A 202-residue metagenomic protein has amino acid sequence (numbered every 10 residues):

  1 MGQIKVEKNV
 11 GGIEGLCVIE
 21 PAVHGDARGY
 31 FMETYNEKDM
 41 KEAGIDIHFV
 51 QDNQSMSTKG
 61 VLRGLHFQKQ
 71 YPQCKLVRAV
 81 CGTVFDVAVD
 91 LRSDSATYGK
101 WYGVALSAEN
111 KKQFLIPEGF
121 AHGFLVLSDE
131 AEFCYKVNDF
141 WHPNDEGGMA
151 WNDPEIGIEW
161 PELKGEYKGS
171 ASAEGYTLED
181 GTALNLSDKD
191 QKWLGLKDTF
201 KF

Functional and structural regions predicted by a protein language model:
M1-E109, S128-E130, F140-F202: Non-catalytic, conserved peripheral segments adjacent to functional cores
L106-D129, Y135-N138: Conserved metal-binding segment of the jelly-roll/cupin
